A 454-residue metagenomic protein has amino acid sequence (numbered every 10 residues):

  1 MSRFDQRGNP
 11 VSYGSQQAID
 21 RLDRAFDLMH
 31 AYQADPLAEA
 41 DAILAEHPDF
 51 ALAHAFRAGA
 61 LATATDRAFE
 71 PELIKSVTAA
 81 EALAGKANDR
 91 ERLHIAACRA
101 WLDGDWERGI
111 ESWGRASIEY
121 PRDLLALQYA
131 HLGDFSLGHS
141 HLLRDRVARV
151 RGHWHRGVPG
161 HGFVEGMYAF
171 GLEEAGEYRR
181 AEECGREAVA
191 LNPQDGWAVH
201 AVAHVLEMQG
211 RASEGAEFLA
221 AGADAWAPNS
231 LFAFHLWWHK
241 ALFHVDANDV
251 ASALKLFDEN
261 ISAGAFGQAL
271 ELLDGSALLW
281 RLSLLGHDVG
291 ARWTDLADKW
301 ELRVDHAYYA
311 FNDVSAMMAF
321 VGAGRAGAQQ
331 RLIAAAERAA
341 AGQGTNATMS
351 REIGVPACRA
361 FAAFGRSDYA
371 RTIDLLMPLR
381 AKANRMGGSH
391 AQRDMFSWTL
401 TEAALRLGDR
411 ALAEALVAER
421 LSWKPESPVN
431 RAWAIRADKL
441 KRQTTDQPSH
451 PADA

Functional and structural regions predicted by a protein language model:
Q17, P48-A53, D89, R122-L125 (+7 more regions): Residue-level recognition of tetratricopeptide repeat
I19, F26-D41, A45-D49, H54-E91 (+4 more regions): Inter-helical turn/loop elements of alpha-helical hairpins
R21, H54, L61, L93-A96 (+10 more regions): TPR repeat positional signature
D27-L28, A60, I95, R99-A100 (+9 more regions): Residue-level signature for tetratricopeptide repeat
A42-I43, A80-L83, R115-A116, R149-W154 (+5 more regions): Canonical positions in the second alpha-helix
V147-A247: Internal metal/ion-chelating core segments
L242-D446, A454: Helix-coil-helix junctions within alpha-helical repeat/solenoid scaffolds
